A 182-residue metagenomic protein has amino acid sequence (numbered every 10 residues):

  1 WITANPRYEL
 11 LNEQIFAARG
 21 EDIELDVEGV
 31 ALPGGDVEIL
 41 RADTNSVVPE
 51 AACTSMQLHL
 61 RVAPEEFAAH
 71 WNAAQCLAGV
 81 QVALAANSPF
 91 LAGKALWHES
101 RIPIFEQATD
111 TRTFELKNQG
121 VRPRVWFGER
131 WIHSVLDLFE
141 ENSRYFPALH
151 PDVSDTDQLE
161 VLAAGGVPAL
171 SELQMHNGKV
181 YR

Functional and structural regions predicted by a protein language model:
W1-R182: Phosphate/nucleotide-binding catalytic core
